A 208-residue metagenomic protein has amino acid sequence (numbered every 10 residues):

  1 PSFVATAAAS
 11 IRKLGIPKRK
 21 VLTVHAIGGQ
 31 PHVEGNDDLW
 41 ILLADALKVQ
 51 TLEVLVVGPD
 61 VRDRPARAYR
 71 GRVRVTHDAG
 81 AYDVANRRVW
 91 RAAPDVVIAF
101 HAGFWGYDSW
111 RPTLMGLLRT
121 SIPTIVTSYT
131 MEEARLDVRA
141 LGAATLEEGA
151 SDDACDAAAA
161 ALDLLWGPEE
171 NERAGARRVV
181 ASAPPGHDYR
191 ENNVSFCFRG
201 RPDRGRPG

Functional and structural regions predicted by a protein language model:
P1-V96, F100-S109, I122, T127 (+2 more regions): Positively charged, amphipathic N-terminal segments that serve as targeting/anchoring signals
W110-M115: Non-core capping and flanking segments associated with repeat-based/extracellular domains
L118-G208: C-terminal functional extensions of proteins
